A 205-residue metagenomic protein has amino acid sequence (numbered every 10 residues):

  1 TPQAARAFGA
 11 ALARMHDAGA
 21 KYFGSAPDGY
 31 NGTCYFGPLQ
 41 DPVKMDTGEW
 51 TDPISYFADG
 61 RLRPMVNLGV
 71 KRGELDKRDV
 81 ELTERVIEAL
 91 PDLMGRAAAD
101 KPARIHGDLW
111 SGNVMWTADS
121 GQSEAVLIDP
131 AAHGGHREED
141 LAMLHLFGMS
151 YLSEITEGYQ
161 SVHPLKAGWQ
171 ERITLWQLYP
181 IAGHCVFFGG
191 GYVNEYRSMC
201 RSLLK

Functional and structural regions predicted by a protein language model:
T1-S55, Q122: ATP-binding pocket architecture of kinase catalytic cores
P2-A10, L82-V86, S150-T156, N194 (+1 more regions): Phosphate/dinucleotide-binding and metal-coordinating scaffold of catalytic cores in nucleotide-dependent enzymes
H16-F23, G69, M94, A118 (+2 more regions): A general structural signal marking secondary-structure boundaries and capping sites
A18-D28, K71-L75, G95-K101: Surface-exposed helix-capping loop/turn segments at secondary-structure junctions
T33-P91: Active-site catalytic-loop/activation-segment of kinase and kinase-like phosphoryl-transfer enzymes
P53-A58, N67, D100-R104, S111 (+3 more regions): Active-site Asp-x-Gly
E81-A97, H106, S111: Acidic, His/Gly-enriched loop-helix segments that form or flank divalent-metal centers in metallo-dependent hydrolases
H184-K205: ATP/Mg2+ or Mg2+-diphosphate-binding catalytic cores that bind nucleotide phosphates or diphosphates via glycine-rich
